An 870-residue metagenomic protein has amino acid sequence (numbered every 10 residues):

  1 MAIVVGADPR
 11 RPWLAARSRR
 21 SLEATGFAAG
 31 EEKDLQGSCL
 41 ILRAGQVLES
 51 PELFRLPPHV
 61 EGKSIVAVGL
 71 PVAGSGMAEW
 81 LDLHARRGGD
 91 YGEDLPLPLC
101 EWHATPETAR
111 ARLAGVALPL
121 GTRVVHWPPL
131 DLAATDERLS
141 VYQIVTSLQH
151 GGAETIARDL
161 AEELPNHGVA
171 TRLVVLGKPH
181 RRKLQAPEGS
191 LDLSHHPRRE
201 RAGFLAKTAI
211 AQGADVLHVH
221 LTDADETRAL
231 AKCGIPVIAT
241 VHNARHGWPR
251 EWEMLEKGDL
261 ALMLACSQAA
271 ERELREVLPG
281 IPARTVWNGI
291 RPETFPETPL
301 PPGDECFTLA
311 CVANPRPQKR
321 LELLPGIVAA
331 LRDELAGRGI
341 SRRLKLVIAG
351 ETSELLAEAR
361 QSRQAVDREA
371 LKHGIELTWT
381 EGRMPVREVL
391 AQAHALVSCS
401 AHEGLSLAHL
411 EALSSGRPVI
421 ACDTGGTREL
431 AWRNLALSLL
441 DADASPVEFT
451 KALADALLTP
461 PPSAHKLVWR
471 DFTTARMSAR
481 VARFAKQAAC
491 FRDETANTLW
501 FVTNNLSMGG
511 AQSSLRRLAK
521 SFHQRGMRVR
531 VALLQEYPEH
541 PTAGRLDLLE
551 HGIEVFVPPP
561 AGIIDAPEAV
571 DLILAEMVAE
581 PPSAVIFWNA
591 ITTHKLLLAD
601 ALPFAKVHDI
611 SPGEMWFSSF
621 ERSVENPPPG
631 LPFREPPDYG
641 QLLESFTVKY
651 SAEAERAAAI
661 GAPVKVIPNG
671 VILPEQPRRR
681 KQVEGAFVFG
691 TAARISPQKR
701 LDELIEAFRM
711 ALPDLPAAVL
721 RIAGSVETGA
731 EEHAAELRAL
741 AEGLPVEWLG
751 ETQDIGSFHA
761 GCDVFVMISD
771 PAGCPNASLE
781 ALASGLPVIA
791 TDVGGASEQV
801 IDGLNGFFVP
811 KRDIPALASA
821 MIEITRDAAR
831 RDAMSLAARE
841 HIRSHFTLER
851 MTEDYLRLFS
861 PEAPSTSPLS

Functional and structural regions predicted by a protein language model:
S140-I144, P302-K319, P325-V328, N497-T503 (+3 more regions): Conserved donor-binding/catalytic core segment of Leloir-type glycosyltransferases
Q143-E200, T352-E354, N505-M508, S521 (+2 more regions): N-terminal strand-loop element at the rim of the active site of nucleotide-sugar-dependent glycosyltransferases
V219-D225, V241, F587-T593, S611: Short His-centered aromatic/hydrophobic patch
R245-M263, V277, N626-S645: Membrane-proximal helix-turn-helix segments that form the acceptor-binding/catalytic region of lipid-linked
R360-E381, G552-P558, A734-E751: Nucleotide-activated donor-binding/catalytic signature segment of Leloir-type glycosyltransferases, i.e., the conserved
G382, A401, E751, D770: Aromatic "clamp/platform" in nucleotide-sugar-dependent glycosyltransferases that forms part of the donor/acceptor
P418-A421, P787-A790: Short hydrophobic beta-strand element within catalytic cores of glycosyltransferases and related nucleotide-activated
R428-D455, S797-I822, A829-R830: Change "using UDP/GDP/dTDP sugars" to "using nucleotide sugars
